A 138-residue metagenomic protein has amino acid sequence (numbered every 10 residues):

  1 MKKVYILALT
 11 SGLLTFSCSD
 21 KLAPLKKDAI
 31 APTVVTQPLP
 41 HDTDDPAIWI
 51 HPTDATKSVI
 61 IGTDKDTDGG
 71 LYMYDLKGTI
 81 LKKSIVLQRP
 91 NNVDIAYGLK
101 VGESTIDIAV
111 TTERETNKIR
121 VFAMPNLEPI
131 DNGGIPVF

Functional and structural regions predicted by a protein language model:
V4-L13: Sec-dependent N-terminal signal peptides
T15-S17: C-terminal motif of bacterial Sec signal peptides marking the signal peptidase cleavage site
K21-A31: Blade/loop signatures of beta-propeller domains
A31-L39, I80-I85, D131-F138: A short beta-strand motif characteristic of beta-propeller blades
T33-G69, N91: Beta-strand-rich domains and repeat architectures in extracellular enzymes and scaffolds, especially beta-propellers
T67, D75-I80, N126-E128: Short coil turn/linker residues within repeat-based beta-strand modules
L76-N117: Blade-loop segments of beta-propeller domains
E115-F138: Asp-box/WD-like beta-propeller blade repeats and closely related beta-sheet repeat scaffolds
